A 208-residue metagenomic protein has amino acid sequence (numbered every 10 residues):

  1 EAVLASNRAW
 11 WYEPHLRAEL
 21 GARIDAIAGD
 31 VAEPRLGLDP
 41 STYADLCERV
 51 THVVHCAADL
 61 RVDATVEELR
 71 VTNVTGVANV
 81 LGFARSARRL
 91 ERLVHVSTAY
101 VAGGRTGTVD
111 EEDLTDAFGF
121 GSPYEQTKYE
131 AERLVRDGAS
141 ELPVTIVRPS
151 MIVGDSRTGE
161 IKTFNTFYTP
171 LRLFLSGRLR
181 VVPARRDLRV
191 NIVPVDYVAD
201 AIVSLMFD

Functional and structural regions predicted by a protein language model:
E1-D59, V66, A87-R88, R92: N-terminal Rossmann/SDR dinucleotide-binding element
E1-E13, A22, G29, F120 (+6 more regions): Catalytic cores of carbohydrate-active enzymes across secretory and cytosolic contexts
I24, V50-H52, T72, V190-Y197: Secondary-structure capping and boundary motifs in well-ordered enzyme cores
V31, T98, P149-I152: Active-site loop/turn elements of alpha/beta-hydrolase fold enzymes, especially the short glycine-/histidine-rich
E48, H52-A57, D63-V71, T75-P123 (+2 more regions): Conserved Rossmann-fold NAD(P)-dependent oxidoreductase catalytic core, especially the SDR/UDP-sugar
D59, V101, L175-L179: Short connector loops/turns at beta-strand edges and beta->alpha or beta->beta junctions
V74-V80, T127-V135, V198: Conserved catalytic Lys-bearing alpha helix of Rossmann-like short-chain dehydrogenase/reductases
G107-T108, G121, R136-N191, V195-M206: NAD(P)-dependent short-chain dehydrogenase/reductase
